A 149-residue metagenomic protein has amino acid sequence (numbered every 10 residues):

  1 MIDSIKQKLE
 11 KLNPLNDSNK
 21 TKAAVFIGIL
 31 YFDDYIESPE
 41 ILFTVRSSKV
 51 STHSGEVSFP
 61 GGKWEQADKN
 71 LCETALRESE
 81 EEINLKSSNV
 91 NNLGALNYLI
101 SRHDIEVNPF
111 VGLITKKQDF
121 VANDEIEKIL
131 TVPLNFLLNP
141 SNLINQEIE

Functional and structural regions predicted by a protein language model:
M1-S58, K63-Q118, A122, I126-E127 (+2 more regions): N-terminal leader/linker segments that precede catalytic domains of diphosphate-processing enzymes
L138-N142: Proline-centered turn/helix-capping motifs that create local helix->coil transitions or kinks
L143-E149: Acidic, negatively charged sequence signal that fires either on conserved catalytic/metal-binding carboxylates
